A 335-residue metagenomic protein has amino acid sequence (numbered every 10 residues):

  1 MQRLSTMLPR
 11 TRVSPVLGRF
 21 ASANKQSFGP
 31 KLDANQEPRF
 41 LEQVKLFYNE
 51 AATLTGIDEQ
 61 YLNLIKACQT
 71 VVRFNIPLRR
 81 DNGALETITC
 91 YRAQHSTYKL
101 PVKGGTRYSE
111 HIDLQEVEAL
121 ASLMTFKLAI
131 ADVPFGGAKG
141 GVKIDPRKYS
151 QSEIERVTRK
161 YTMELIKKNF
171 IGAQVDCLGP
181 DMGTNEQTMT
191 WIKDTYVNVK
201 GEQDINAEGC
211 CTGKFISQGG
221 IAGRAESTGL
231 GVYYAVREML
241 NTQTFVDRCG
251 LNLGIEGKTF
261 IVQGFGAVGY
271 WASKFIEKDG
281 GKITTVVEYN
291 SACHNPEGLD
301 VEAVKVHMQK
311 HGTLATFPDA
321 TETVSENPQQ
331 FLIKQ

Functional and structural regions predicted by a protein language model:
M1: Anion-recognition interface
L4-S227, Y233-A235, L240: N-terminal ligand-binding/catalytic initiation module
G219-K334: Glycine-rich phosphate/diphosphate-binding loop of Rossmann-like nucleotide-binding domains
